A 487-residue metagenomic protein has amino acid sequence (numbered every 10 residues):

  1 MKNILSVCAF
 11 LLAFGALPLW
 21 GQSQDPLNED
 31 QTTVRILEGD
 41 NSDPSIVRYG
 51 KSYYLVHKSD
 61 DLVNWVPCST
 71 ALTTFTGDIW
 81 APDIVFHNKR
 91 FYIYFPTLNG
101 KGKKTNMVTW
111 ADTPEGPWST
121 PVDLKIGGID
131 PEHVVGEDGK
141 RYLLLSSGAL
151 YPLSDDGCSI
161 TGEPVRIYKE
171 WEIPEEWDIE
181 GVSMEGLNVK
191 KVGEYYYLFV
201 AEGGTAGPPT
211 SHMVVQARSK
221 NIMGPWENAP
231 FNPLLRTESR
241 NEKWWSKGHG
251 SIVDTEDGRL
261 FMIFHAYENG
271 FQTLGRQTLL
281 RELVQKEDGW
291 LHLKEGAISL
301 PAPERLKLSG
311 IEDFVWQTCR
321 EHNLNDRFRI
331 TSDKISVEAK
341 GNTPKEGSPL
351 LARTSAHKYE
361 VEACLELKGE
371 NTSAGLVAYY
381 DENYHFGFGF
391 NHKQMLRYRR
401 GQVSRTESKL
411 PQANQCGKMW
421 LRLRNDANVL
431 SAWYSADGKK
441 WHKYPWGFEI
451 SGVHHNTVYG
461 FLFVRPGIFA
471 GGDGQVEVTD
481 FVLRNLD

Functional and structural regions predicted by a protein language model:
M1-Q24: Bacterial Sec-dependent N-terminal signal peptides
W20-D487: Carbohydrate-active catalytic/glycan-binding domains of CAZyme proteins, especially the secreted or lumenal ectodomains
